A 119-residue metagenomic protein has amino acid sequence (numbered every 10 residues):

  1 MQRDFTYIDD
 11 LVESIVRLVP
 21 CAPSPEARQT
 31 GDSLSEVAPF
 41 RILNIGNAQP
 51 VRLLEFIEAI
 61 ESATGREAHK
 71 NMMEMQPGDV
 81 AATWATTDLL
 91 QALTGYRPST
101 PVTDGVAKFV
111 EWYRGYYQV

Functional and structural regions predicted by a protein language model:
M1-V119: C-terminal substrate-binding subdomain of Rossmann-fold SDR/epimerase-dehydratase oxidoreductases
